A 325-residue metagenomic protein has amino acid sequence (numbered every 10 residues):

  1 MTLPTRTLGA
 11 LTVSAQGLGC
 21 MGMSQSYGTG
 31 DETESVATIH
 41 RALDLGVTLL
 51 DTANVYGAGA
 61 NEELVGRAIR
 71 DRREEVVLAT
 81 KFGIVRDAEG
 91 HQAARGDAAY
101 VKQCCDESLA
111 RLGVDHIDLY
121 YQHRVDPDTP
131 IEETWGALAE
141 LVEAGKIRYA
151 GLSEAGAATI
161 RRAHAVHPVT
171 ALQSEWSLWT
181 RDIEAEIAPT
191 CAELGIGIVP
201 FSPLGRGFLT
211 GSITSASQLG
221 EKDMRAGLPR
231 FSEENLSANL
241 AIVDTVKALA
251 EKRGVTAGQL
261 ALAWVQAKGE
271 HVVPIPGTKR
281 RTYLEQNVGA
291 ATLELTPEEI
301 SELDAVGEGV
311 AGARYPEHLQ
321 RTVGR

Functional and structural regions predicted by a protein language model:
M1-V76, V323-G324: N-terminal binding-site loop/beta-alpha segment at the start of enzyme catalytic domains that lines or forms
L11-Q16, G46-T48, R72-V76, V114-D118 (+5 more regions): Short, well-ordered coil/turn segments that N-cap beta-strands
L18, S35, L50, V65 (+12 more regions): Conserved, mostly hydrophobic/aromatic
M21-M23, A53-V55, K81-V85, Q122-V125 (+4 more regions): Active-site beta-loop-alpha junctions enriched in small/polar residues
G66-T80, G136, E140, A144-G145: Alpha-helix-loop-beta-strand connector modules within alpha/beta enzyme cores
A88-D182, E186, G197: Glycine/proline-rich, positively charged, aromatic-decorated active-site loop/lid region on the catalytic face
I183-E221, T256: Aromatic-lined glycan-binding groove of carbohydrate-active enzymes
E193, E221-K252, A267, H271-V272 (+1 more regions): Terminal-tail/helix-coil boundary detector
